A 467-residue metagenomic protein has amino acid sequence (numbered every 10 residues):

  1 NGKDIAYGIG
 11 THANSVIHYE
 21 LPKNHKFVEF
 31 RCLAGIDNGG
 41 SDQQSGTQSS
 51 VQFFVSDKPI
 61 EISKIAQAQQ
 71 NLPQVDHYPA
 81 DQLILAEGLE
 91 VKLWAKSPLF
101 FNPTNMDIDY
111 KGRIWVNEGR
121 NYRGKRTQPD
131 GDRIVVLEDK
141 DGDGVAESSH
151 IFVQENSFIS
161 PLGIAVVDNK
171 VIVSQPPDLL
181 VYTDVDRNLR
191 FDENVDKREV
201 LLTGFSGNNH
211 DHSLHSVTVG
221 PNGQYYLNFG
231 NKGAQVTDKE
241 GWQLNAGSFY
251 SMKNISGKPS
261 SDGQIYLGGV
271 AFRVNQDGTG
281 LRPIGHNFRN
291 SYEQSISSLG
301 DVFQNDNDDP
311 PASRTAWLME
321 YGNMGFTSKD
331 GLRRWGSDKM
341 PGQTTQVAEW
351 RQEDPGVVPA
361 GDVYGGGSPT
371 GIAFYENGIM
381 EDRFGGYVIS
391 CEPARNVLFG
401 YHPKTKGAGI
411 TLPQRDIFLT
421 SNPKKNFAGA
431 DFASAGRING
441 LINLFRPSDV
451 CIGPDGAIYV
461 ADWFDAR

Functional and structural regions predicted by a protein language model:
N1-P73: Gly-Asp-aromatic-enriched flexible segments
E61-R467: Beta-propeller domains with acidic blade repeats across secreted/periplasmic ectodomains and cytosolic WD/CNH propellers
